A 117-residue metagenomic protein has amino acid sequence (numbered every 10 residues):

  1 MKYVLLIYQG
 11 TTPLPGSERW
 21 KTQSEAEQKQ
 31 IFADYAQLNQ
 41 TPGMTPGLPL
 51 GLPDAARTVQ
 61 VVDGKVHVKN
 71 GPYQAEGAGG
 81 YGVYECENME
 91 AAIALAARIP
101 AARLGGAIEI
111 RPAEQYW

Functional and structural regions predicted by a protein language model:
M1-W117: Conserved, structured core segments of small domains
